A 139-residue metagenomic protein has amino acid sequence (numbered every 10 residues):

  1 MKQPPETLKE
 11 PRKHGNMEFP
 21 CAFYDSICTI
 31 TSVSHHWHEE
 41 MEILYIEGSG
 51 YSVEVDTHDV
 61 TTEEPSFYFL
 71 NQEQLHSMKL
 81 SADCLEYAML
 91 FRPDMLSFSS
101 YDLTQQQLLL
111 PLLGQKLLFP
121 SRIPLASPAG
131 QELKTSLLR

Functional and structural regions predicted by a protein language model:
M1-F67, Q106-Q107, L117-P120: Generic protein-terminus/edge-of-domain signal
K2-F19, L75-R139: A hydrophobic/aromatic-rich effector-binding and dimerization subdomain of bacterial HTH-type transcriptional regulators
I46-G48, N71, S81: A short, compositionally biased micro-patch
Y51, E73-L75: Short beta-turn/strand-loop junction motif enriched in small, turn-promoting residues
